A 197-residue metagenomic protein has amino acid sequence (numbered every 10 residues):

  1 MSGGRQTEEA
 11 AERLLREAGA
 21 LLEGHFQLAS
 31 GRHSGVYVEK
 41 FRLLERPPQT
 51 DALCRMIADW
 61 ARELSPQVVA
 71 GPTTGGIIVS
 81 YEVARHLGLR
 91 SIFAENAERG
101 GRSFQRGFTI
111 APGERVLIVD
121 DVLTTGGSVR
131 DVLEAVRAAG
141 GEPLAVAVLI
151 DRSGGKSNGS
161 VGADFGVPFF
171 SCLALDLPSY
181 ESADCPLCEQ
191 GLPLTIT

Functional and structural regions predicted by a protein language model:
M1-V119, L123-T197: PRPP-associated nucleotide enzymes
